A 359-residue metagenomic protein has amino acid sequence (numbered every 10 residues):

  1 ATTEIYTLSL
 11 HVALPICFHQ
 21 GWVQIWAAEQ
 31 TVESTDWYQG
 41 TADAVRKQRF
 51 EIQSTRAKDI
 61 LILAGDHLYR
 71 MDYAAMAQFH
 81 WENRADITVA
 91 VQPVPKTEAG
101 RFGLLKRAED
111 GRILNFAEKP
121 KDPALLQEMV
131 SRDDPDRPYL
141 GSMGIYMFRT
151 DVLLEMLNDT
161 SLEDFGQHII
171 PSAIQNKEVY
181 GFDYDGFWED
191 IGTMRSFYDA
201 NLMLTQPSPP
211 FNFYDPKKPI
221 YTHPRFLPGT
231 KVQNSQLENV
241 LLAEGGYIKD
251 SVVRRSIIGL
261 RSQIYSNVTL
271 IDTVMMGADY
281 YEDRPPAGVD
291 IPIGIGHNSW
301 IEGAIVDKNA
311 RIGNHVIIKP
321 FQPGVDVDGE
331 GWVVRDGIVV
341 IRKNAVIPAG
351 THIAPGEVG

Functional and structural regions predicted by a protein language model:
A1-L8: Short, exposed "boundary/linker" segments that immediately precede the start of a downstream structural module
T3, S34-Y38, T230-K231: Short acidic-aromatic active-site loops that bind/stabilize oxyanions
L8, E98-G100, S251, V268-T269: Short glycine/proline-enriched turns and hinge-like loops at secondary-structure junctions
S9-T205, D290, D326-I338, R342-N344 (+1 more regions): Unchanged
D151-G359: Left-handed beta-helix
